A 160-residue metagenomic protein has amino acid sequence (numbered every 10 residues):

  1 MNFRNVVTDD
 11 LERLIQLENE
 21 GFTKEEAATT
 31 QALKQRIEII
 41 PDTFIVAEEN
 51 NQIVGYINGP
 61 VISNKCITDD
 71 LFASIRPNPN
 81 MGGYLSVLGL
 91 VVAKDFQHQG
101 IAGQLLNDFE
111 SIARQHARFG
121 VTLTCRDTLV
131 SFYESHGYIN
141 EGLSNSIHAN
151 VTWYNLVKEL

Functional and structural regions predicted by a protein language model:
M1-L14: A short beta-loop-alpha structural element at the N-terminal edge of CoA-dependent acyl/N-acetyltransferase catalytic
V7, F119, R126-D127, H136 (+1 more regions): C-terminal "cap" of GNAT-fold acetyltransferases
I15-E18, L33, Y133: Hydrophobic alpha-helical core bundles mediating ligand binding, dimerization, or RNAP-core interactions
K24-N50, V54, N58-P77: Active-site rim helix/loop that mediates acceptor-substrate recognition in acyltransferases
D42-V46, Y56, G89, T122 (+1 more regions): Short hydrophobic/aromatic beta-strand element in the GNAT-like acyltransferase core that lines or flanks the acyl-donor
Y56-V91, Q97, N107, S146-W153: Conserved acyl-donor/pantetheine-binding loop and adjacent beta-alpha core of acyl/acetyltransferases and related
P79-N80, A93-N107, H116, V130-S131 (+1 more regions): Conserved glycine-rich acetyl-CoA-binding loop
L106, I112-R126: Conserved GNAT acetyl-CoA-binding A-motif
